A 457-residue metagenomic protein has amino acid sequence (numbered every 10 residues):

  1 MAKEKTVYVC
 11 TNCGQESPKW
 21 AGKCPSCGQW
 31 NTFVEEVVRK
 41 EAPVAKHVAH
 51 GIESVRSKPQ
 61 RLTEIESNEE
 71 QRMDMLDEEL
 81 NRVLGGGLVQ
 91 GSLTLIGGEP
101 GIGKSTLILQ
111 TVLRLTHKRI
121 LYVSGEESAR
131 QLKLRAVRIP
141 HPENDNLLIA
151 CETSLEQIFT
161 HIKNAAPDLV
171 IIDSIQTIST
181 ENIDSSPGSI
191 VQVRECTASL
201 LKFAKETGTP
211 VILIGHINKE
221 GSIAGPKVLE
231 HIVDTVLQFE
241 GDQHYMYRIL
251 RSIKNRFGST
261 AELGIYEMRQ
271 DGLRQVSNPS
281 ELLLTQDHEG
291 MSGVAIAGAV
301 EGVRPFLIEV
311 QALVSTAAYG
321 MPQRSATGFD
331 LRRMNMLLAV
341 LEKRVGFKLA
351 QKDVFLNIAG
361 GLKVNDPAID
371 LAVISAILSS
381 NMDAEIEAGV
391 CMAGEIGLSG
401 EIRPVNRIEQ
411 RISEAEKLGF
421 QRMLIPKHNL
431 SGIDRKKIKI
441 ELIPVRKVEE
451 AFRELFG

Functional and structural regions predicted by a protein language model:
A2-N12, E16-R82, V89-L95, I102-L113 (+6 more regions): Peripheral, non-AAA+ core regions of ATP-driven protein-machinery
E99, G125: P-loop (Walker A) phosphate-binding loop of NTP-binding proteins
I120-S124: Conserved RecA-like ASCE P-loop NTPase motor core of nucleic-acid helicases/translocases
A129: Divalent metal-dependent catalytic cores for phosphoryl transfer on phosphate-bearing substrates
A150: Conserved SAM-binding strand-loop segment of SAM-dependent methyltransferases
